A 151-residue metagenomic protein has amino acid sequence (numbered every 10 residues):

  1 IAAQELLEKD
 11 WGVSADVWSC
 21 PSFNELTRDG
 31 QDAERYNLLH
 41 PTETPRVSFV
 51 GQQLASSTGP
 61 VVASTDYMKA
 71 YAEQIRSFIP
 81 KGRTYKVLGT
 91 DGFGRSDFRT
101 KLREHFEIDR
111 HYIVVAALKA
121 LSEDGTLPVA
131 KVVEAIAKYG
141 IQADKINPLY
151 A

Functional and structural regions predicted by a protein language model:
I1-A151: Thiamine diphosphate
